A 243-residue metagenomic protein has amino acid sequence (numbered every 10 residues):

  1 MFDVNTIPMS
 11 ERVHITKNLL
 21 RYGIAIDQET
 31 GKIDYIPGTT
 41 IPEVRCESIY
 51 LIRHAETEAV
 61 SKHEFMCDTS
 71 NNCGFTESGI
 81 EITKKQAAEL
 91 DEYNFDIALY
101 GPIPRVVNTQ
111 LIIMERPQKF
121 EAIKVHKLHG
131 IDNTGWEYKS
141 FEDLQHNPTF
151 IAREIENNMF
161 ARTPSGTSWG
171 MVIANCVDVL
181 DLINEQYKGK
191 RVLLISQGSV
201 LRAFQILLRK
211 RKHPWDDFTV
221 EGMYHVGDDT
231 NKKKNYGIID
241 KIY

Functional and structural regions predicted by a protein language model:
M1-E47, I131-D143, E185-K190, Q205-Y243: Acidic, low-complexity terminal tails and accessory targeting/binding regions of phosphate-metabolizing enzymes
F2-Q118, T167: Active-site-proximal alpha-helix that buttresses catalytic centers in soluble enzyme cores
I49, K190-G198: Generic beta-sheet signal
Y50, I123-H126, D240: General small-molecule cofactor/ligand-binding pocket signal
A55, G198-S199: Active-site metal-binding loops of divalent metal-dependent hydrolases
A59, S70-G74, E115-N175: Phosphate-handling substructures
E89, I112-R116, L182, Q186 (+1 more regions): Active-site catalytic microenvironments for nucleophilic, acid-base chemistry
Y100-G101, A174, I195-S196: Short beta-strand scaffold positions
